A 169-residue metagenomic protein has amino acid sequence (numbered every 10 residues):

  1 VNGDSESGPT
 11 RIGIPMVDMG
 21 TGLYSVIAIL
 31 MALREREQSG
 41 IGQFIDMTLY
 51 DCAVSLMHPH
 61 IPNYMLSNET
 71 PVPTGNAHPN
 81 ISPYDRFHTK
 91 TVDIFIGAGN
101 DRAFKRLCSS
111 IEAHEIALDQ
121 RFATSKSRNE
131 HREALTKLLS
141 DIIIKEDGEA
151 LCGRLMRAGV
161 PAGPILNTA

Functional and structural regions predicted by a protein language model:
V1-I94, A98, K105: Active-site-adjacent "lid/gating" segments in soluble enzymes
S82-A162: Aromatic-enriched alpha-helical interface/lid elements that frame and gate functional surfaces
P164-A169: Conserved PLP-binding catalytic core of the aspartate aminotransferase-like
